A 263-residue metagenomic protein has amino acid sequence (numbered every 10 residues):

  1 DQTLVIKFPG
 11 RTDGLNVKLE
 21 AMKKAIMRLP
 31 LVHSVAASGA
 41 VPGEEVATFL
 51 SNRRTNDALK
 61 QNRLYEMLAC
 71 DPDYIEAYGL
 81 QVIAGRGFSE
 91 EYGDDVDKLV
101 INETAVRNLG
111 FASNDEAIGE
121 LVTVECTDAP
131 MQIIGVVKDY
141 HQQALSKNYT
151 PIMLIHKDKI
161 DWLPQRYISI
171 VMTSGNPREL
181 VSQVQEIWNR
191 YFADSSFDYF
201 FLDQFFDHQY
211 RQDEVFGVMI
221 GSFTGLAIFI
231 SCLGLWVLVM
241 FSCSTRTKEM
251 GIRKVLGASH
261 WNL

Functional and structural regions predicted by a protein language model:
D1-N16, V41: Membrane-interface junction motifs in transport/secretion proteins
L15, P177-E179, D213-V218, R246: Membrane-helix interface segments
A21-Q212: Mid-to-C-terminal secondary-structure elements that act as membrane-proximal/extracytoplasmic interface segments
L202-D203, Q212, S222, K248 (+1 more regions): Alpha-helical membrane-protein architecture signal
R211-A227: N-terminal membrane-entry
G225-L235: Hydrophobic alpha-helical transmembrane segments of multipass integral membrane proteins
L233-L263: Intracellular coupling helices
